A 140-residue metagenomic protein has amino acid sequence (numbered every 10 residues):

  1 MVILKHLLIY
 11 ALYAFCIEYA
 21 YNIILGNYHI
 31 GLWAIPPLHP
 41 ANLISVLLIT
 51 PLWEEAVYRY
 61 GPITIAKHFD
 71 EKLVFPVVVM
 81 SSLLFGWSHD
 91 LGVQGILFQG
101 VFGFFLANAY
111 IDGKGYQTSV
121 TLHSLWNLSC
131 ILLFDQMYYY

Functional and structural regions predicted by a protein language model:
M1-A11, K72-L73: N-terminal membrane topogenic signal
M1-L4, H29-L32, P62-I65, D112: Membrane-helix interface linkers and caps
A14-I23, P40-Y140: Transmembrane helix-loop-helix hairpins at the membrane interface of multi-pass integral membrane proteins
L25-P36, Y139-Y140: Membrane-interface helix termini and inter-helical loops of multi-pass transporters
